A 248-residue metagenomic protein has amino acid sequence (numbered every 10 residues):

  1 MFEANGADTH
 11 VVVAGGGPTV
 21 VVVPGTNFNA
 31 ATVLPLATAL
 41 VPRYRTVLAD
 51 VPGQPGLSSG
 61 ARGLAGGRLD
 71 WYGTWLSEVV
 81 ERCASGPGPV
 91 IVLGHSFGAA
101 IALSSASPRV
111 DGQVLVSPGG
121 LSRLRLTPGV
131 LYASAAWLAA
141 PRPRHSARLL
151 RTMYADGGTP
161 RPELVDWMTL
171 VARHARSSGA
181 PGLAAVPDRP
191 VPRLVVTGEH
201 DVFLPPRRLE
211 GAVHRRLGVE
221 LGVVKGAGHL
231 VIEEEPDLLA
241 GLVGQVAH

Functional and structural regions predicted by a protein language model:
M1-V20, V41-R45, E81-G88, D111 (+5 more regions): Alpha/beta-hydrolase fold catalytic core
A7-S58: Conserved HGGG/HGGXW glycine-rich cap/lid loop of the alpha/beta-hydrolase fold
V21-G25, H95, T197: The conserved beta1-alpha1 loop
T38, P192-A227, E233: Conserved loop-alpha-helix segment in the C-terminal half of the alpha/beta-hydrolase fold that carries the catalytic
L48-I91, G241: Active-site loop/oxyanion-hole signature of alpha/beta-hydrolase fold enzymes
A100-A140: Flexible "cap/lid" loop of the alpha/beta hydrolase fold
R125-V130, A139-P192: Conserved alpha/beta-hydrolase catalytic His-Asp/Glu region
E233-Q245: Post-His helix in hydrolase/transferase enzymes
